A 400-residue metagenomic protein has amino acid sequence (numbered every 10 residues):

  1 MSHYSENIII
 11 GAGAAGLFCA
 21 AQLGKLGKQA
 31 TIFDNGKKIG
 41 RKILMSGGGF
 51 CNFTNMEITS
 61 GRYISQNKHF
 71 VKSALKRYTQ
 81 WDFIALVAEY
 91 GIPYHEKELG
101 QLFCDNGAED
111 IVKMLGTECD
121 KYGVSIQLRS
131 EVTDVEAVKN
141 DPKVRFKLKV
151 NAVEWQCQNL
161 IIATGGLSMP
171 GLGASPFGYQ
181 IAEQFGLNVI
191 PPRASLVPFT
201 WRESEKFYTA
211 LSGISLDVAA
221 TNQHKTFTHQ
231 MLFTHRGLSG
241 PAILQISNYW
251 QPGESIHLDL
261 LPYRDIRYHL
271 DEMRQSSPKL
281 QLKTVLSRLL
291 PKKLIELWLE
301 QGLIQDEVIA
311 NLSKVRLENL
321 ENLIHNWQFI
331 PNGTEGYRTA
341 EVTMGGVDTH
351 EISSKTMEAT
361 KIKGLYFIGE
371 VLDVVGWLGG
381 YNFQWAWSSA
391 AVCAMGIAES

Functional and structural regions predicted by a protein language model:
S5-I32, C393-A398: N-terminal Rossmann-like FAD-binding beta1-loop-alpha1 element of flavoenzymes
I8-I10, F33, V132, W155-G171 (+4 more regions): Short hydrophobic core segments
G24-G48: Glycine-rich FAD pyrophosphate-binding loop
K38-I39, L44-M45, T54-S60, P93 (+2 more regions): An anion/pyrophosphate-binding glycine-rich loop and adjacent beta-alpha core in soluble alpha-beta enzymes
G48-E96: Glycine-rich active-site loop/strand segments that organize a redox cofactor
R77-N159: Feature captures the FAD/FMN-dependent oxidoreductase FAD-binding
L128, E296-V375: A glycine-rich dinucleotide-binding beta-alpha-beta segment and adjacent secondary-structure elements that constitute
S168-F185, V374-S400: A conserved FAD-binding loop/helix module that cradles the flavin
